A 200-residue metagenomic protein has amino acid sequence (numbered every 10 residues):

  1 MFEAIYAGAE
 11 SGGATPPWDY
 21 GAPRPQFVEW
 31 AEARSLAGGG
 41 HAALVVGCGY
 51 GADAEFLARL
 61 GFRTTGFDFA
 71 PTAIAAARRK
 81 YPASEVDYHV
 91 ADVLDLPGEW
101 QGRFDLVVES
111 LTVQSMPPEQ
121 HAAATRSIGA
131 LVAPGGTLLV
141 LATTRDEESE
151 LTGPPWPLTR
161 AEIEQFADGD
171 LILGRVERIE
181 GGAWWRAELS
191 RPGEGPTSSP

Functional and structural regions predicted by a protein language model:
M1-W100, M116-P200: Class I (Rossmann-like) S-adenosyl-L-methionine-dependent methyltransferase catalytic domain, capturing the SAM-binding
V108: A conserved beta-strand element that flanks and buttresses the S-adenosyl-L-methionine
L111-S115: Short catalytic micro-motifs in class I SAM-dependent methyltransferases
